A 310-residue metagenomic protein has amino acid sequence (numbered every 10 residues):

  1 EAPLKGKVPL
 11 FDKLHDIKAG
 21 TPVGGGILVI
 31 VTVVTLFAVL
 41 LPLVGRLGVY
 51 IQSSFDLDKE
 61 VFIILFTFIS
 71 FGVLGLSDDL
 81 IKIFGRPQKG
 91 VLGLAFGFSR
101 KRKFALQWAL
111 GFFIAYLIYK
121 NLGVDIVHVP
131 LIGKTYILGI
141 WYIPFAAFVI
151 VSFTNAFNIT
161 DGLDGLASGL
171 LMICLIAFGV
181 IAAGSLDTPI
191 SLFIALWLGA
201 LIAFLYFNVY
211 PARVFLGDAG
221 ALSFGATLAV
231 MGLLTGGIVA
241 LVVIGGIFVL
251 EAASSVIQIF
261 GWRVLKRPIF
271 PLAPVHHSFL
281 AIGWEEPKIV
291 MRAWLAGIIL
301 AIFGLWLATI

Functional and structural regions predicted by a protein language model:
E1-F11, G246-R292: Membrane-proximal soluble regions of multi-pass membrane proteins
E1-F215, A219-V249: "…together with the soluble PPM/PP2C metallo-phosphatase catalytic core" -> "…together with the soluble PPM/PP2C
I143-V149, P287-W294: Hydrophobic alpha-helical transmembrane segments
V230, W306-T309: Short alpha-helix boundary/capping motifs
K288-L307: Final/C-terminal transmembrane alpha-helix of multipass membrane proteins
